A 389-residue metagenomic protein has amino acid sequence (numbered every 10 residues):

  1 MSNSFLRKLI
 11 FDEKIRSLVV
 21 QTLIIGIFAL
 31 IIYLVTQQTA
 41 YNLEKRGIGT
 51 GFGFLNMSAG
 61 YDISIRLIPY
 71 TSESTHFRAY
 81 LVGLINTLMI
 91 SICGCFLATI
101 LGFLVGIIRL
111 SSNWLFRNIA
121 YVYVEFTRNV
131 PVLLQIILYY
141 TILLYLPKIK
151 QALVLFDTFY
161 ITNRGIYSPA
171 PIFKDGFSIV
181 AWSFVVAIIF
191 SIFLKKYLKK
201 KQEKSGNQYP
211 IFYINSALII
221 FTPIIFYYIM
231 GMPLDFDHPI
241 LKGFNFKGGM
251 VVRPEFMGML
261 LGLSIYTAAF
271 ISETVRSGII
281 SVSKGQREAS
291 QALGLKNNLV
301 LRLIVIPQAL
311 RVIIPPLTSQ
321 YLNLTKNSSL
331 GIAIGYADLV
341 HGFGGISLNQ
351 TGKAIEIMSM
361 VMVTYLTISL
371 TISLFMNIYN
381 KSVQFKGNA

Functional and structural regions predicted by a protein language model:
S2-A389: Transmembrane alpha-helices and adjacent helix-loop boundaries
